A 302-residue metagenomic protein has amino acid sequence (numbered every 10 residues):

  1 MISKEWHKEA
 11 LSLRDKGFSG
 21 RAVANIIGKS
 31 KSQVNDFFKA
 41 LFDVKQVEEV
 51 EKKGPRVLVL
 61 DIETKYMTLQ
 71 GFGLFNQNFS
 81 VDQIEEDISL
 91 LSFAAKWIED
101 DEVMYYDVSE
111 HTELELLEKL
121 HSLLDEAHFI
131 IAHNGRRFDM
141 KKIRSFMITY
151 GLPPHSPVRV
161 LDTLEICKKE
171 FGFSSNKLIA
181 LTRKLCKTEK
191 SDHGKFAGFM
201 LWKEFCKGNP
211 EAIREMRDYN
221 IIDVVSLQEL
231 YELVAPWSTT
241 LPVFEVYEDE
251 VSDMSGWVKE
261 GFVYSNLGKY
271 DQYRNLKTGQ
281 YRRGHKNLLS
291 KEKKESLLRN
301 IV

Functional and structural regions predicted by a protein language model:
M1-K4, S32-E51: Short, solvent-exposed alpha-helical "recognition" segments
I2-F18: Short, amphipathic alpha-helical "recognition" segments used to contact nucleic acids or chromatin
H7, I131, A180-V246: Acidic, Mg2+-coordinating catalytic module of metal-dependent nucleases/exonucleases that use a two-metal-ion mechanism
A22-A24: Short alpha-helical "recognition helix" segments of helix-turn-helix
E48-D125: Conserved RNase H-like, two-metal-ion catalytic cores of nucleic-acid enzymes
E99-L185: Conserved DEDDh/DEDDy metal-dependent 3′-5′ exonuclease domain
M254-Y281: Short recognition patches in nucleic-acid-associated and regulatory proteins
N275-V302: Short metal-binding segments enriched for Cys and/or His
